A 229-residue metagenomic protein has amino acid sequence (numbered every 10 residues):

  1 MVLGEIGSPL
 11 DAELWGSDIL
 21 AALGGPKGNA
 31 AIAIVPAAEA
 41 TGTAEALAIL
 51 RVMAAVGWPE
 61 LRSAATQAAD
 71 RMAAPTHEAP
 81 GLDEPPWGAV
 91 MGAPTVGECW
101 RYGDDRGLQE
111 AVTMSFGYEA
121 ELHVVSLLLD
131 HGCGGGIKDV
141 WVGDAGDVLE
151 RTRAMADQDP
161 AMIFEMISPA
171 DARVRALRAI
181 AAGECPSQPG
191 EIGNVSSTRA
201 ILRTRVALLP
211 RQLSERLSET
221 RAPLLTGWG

Functional and structural regions predicted by a protein language model:
M1-G229: Non-catalytic terminal/accessory regions
